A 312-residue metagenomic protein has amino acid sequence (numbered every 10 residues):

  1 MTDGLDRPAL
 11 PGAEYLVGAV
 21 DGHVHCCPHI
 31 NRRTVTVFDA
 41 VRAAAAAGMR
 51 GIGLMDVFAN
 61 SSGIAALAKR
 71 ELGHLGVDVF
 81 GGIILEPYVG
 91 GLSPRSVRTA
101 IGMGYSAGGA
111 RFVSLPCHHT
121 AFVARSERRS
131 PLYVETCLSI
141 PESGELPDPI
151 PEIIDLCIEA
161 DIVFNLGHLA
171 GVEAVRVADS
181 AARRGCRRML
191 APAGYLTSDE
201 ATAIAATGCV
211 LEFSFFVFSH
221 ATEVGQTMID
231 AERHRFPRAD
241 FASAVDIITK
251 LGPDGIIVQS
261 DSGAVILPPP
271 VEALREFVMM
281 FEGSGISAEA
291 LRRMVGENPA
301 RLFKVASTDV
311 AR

Functional and structural regions predicted by a protein language model:
M1-V77: An N-terminally biased module of ancient metal coordination in phosphate/nucleic-acid-related enzymes
G18-V24, I52-L54, V79-I83, R111-L115 (+4 more regions): Hydrophobic faces of well-ordered beta-strands that scaffold small-molecule active sites in alpha/beta enzyme cores
G22-V35, G82-G91, S139-G144: Active-site mouth loops of central-metabolism enzymes
H25-C27, V57, G82-Y88, P116-T120 (+4 more regions): Active-site beta-loop-alpha junctions enriched in small/polar residues
I30-T34, S62-A65, E127, A174-S180 (+4 more regions): Histidine/acidic-residue-rich catalytic or RNA/ligand-binding cores of hydrolases and nuclease-related proteins
L75-V77, E86-L190, E212: Extended substrate/RNA-proximal surfaces in nucleic-acid metabolism proteins
P253-P269: Short acidic/histidine-rich active-site segments
V271-R312: Mid-to-C-terminal alpha-helical segments outside catalytic/metal-binding sites
